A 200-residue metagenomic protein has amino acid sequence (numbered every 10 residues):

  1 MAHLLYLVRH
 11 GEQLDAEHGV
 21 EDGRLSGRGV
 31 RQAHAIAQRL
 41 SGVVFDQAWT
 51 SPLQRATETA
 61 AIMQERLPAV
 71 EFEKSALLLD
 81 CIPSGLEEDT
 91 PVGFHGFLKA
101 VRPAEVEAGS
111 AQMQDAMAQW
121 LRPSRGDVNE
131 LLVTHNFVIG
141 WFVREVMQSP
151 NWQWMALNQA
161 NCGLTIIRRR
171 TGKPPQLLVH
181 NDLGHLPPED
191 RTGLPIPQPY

Functional and structural regions predicted by a protein language model:
A2, A69, E73, D80-V92 (+3 more regions): Acidic, low-complexity terminal tails and accessory targeting/binding regions of phosphate-metabolizing enzymes
H3-M63, E107-Q114: Loop-to-helix element that buttresses phosphate recognition and phosphoryl-transfer chemistry
L5, G126-N136: Generic beta-sheet signal
G11, N136, L183: Active-site metal-binding loops of divalent metal-dependent hydrolases
H34-A104: Phosphate-coordination/substrate-recognition cap region in phosphate-metabolizing enzymes
I62, W141-E145: Active-site signature of alpha/beta-hydrolase-fold catalytic machinery across serine- and Asp/Cys-nucleophile hydrolases
K99-V128: Internal catalytic-core helix/loop-beta-alpha segment that presents or stabilizes conserved functional determinants
N136-G140, Q176: GST superfamily/GST-like fold recognition
